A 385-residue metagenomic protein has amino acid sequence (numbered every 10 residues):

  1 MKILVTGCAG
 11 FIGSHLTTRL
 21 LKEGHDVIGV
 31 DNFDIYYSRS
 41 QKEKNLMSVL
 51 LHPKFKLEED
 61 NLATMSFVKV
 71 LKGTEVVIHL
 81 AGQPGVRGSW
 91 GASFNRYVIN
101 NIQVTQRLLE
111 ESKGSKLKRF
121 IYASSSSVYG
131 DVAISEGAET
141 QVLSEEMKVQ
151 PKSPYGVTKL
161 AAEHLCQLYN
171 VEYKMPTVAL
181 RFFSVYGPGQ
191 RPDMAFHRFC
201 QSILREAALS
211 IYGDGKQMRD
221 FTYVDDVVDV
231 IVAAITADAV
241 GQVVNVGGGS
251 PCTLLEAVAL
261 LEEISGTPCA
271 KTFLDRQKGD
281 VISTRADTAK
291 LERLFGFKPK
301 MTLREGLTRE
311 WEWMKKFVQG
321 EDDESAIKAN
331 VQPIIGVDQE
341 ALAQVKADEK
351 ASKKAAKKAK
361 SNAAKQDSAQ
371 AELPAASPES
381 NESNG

Functional and structural regions predicted by a protein language model:
M1-R181, F317, N330-A359, L373-A375: N-terminal Rossmann-like NAD(P)+-binding domain of SDR-like oxidoreductases, especially those catalyzing
T6, V98-I102, Y155-G156, G189 (+5 more regions): Short, solvent-exposed loop/helix junctions and linker helices that flank or host conserved functional motifs
H15, S40-K44, K69, A92 (+4 more regions): Generic recognition of short, well-ordered alpha-helical segments
L16, I203-K353, K357-K360, K365-P378 (+1 more regions): C-terminal substrate-binding subdomain of Rossmann-fold SDR/epimerase-dehydratase oxidoreductases
K42, V132-T140, L160, H164-I235 (+2 more regions): NAD(P)-dependent short-chain dehydrogenase/reductase
M65, P84-G85, Q190, C252-T253 (+1 more regions): Short alpha-helical
S89, F183-S184, V243-V246: Short-chain dehydrogenase/reductase
